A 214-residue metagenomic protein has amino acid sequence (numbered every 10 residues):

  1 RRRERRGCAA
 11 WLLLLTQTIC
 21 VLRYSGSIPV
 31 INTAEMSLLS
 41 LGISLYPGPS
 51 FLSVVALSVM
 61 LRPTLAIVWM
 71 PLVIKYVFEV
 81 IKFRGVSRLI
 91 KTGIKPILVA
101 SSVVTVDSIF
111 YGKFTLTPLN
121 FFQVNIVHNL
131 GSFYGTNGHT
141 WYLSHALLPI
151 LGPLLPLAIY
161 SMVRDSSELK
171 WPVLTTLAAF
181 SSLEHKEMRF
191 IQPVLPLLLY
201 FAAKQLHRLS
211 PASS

Functional and structural regions predicted by a protein language model:
R1-I19, S167, W171: Transmembrane-helix signature of polytopic, membrane-embedded enzymes that assemble or transfer cell-envelope glycans
R2-R3, Y46-F51, V77-R88, L155-S167 (+1 more regions): Membrane-interface junctions at the ends of membrane-embedded or membrane-associated helices
A10, I97, S101, L169-L174 (+2 more regions): Signature aromatic-anchored transmembrane alpha helix within multi-pass, membrane-resident enzymes that catalyze glycan
L15, I19-L22, A34-F51, L197-F201: Specific aromatic-rich, kink-prone transmembrane helix
Q17-C20, L39-L41, F51-V55, P153-I159 (+1 more regions): Hydrophobic, membrane-inserted alpha-helices
Y24-A34, M188: Short acidic/glycine- and proline-prone juxtamembrane loop motifs at membrane-interface regions of multi-pass membrane
L57-G135, T140, S144-L157, A179-S182 (+1 more regions): Membrane-lumen/periplasm interface segments of specific transmembrane helices in polyprenyl phosphate-linked
